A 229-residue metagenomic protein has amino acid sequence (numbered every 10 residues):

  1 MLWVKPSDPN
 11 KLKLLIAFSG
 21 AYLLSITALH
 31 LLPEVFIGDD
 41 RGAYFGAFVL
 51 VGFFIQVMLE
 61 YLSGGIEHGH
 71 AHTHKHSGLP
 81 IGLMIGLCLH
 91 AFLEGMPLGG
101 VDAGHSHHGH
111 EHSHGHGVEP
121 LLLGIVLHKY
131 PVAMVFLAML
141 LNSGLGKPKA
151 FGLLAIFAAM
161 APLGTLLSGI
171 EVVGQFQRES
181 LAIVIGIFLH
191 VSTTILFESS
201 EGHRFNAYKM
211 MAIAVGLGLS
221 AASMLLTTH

Functional and structural regions predicted by a protein language model:
M1-H229: Intrinsically disordered, metal-sensing/regulatory segments
